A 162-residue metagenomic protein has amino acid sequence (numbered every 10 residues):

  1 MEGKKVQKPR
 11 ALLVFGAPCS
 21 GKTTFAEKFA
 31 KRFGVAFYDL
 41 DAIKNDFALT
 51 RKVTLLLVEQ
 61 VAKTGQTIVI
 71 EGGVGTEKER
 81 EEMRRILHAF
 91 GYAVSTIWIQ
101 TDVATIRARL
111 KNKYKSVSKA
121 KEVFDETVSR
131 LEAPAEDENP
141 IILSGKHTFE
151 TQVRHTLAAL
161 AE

Functional and structural regions predicted by a protein language model:
E2-K8, V61: Phosphate-binding P-loop
A11: Walker A (P-loop) ATP-phosphate-binding motif of ABC ATPase nucleotide-binding domains
V14: Hydrophobic anchor at the beta1->P-loop junction of P-loop NTPases
A17-Q66: Conserved substrate/cofactor phosphate-moiety recognition/catalytic segment in nucleotide-dependent phosphotransferases
L49-S95: Glycine-rich phosphate-binding loop used to anchor ATP phosphates in small-molecule kinases, encompassing both
H88-R109: Conserved phosphate-donor/acceptor-positioning beta-strand/loop module used by diverse small-molecule
V103-L110, P134, T151-Q152: Switch/connector loops and helix/strand junctions flanking conserved nucleotide-binding motifs in nucleotide-processing
K115-H155, E162: Small-molecule kinase domains that catalyze NTP-dependent phosphoryl transfer to phosphate-bearing small molecules
